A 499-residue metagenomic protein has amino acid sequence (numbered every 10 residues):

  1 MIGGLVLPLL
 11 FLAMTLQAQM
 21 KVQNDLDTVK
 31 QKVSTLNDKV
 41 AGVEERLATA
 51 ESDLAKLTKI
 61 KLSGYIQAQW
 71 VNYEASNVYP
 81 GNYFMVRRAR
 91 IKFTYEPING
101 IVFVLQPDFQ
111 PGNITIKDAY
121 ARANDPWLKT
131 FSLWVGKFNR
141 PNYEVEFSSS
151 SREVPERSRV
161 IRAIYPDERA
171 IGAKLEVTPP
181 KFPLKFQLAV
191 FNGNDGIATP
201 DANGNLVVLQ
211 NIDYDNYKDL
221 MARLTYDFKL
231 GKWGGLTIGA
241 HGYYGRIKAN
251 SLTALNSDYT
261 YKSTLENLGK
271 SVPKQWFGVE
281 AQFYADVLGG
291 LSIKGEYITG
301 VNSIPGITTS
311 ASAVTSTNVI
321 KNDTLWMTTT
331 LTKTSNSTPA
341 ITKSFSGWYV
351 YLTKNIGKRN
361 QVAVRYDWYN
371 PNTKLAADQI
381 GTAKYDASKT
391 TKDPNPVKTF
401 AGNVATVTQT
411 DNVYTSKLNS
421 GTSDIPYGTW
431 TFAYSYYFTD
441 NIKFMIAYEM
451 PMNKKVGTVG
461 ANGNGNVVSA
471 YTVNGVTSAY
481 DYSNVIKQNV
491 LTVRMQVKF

Functional and structural regions predicted by a protein language model:
M1-P8: Sec-dependent N-terminal signal peptides
L5, L16-Q67, K384, S388-N412: N-terminal periplasmic/intermembrane-space "pro-region" immediately following the signal or transit peptide
K21-Q23, S76-Y79, V104, Y120-A123 (+2 more regions): Outer-membrane beta-barrel pore domains
A55-G196, N216-T237, G242, Y351-K374: Outer membrane beta-barrel
F109, I212, S483: Conserved aromatic-histidine-acidic binding/catalytic patches
S158-I164, I212, P339, L418-G421: The substrate-binding groove and active-site-proximal loops of carbohydrate-active enzymes, especially glycoside
A189-D213, M221, L252, N256-L265: Active-site-proximal beta-alpha loop/turn segments in soluble metabolic enzymes
